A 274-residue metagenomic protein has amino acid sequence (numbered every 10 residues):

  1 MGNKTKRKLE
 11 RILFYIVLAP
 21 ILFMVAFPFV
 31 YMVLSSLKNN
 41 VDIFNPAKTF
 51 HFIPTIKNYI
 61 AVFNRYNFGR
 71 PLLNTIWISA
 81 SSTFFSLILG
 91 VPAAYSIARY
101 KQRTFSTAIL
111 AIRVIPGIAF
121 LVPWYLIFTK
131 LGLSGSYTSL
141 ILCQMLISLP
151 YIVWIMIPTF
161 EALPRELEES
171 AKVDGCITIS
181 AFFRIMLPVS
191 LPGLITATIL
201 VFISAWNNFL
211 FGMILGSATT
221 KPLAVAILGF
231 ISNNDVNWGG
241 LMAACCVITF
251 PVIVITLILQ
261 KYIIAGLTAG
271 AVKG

Functional and structural regions predicted by a protein language model:
M1-G274: A hydrophobic, multi-pass inner-membrane permease signature
